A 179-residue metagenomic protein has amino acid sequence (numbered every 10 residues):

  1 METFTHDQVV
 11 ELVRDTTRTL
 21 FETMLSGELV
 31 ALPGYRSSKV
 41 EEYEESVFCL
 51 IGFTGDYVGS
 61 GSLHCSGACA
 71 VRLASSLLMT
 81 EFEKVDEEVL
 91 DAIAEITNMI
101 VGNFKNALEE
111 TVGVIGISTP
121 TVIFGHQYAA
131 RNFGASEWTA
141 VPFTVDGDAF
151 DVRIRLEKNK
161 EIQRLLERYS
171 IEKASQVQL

Functional and structural regions predicted by a protein language model:
M1-L179: N-terminal auxiliary interaction/assembly segments of multi-subunit proteins
